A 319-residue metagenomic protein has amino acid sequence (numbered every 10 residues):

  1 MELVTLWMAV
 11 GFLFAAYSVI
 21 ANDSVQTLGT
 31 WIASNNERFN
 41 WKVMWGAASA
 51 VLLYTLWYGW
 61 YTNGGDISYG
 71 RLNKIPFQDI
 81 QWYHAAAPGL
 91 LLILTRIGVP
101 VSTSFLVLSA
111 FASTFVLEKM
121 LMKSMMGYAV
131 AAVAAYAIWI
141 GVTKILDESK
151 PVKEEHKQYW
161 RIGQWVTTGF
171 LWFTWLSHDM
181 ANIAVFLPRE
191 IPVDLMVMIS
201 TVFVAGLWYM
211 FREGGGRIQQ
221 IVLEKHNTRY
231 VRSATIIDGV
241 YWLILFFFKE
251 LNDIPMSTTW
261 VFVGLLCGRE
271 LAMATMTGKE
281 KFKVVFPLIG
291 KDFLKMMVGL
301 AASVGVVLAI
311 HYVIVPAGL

Functional and structural regions predicted by a protein language model:
M1-L319: Multi-pass alpha-helical transmembrane bundle typical of ion/small-solute transporters and intramembrane aspartyl
